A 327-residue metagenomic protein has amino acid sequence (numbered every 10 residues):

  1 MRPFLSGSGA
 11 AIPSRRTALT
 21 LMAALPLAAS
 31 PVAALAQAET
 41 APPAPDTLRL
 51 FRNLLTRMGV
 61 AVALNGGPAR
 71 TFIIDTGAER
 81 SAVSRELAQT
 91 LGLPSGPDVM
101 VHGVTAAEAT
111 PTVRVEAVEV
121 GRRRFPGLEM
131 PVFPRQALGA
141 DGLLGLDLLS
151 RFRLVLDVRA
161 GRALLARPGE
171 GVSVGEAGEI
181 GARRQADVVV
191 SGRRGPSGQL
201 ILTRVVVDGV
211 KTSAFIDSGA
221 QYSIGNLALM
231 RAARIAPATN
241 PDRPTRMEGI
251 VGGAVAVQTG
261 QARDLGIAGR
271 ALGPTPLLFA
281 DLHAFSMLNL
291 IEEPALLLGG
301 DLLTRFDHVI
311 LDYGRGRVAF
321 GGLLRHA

Functional and structural regions predicted by a protein language model:
R2-I12, T17-A327: Pepsin/retropepsin-fold aspartyl endopeptidases
